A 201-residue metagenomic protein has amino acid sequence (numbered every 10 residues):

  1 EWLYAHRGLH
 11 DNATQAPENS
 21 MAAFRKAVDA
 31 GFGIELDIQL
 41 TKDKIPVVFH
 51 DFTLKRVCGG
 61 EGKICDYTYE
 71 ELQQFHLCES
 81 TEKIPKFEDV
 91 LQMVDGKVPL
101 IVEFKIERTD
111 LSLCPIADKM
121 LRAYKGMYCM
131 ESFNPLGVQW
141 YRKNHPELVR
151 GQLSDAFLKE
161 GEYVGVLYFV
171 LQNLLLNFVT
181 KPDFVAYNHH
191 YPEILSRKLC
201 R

Functional and structural regions predicted by a protein language model:
E1-R201: Phosphate-group recognition and catalysis centered on beta-loop-alpha active-site segments
